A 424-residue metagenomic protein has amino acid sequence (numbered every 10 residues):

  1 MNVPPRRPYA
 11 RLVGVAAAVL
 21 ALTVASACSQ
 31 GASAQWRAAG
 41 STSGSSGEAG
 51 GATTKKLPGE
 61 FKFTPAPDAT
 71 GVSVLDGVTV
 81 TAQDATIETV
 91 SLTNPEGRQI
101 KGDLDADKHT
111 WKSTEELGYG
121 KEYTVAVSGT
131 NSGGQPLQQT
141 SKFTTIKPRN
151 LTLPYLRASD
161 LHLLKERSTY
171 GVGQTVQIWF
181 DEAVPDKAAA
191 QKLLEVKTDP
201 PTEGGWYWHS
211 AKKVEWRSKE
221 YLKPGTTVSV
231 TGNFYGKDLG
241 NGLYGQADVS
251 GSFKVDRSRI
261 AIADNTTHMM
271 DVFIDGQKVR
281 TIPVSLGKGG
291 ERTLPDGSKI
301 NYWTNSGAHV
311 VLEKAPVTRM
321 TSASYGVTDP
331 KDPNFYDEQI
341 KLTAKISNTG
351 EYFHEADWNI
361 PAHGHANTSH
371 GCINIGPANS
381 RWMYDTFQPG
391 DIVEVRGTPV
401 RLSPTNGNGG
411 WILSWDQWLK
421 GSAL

Functional and structural regions predicted by a protein language model:
N2-R257, V284: Acidic, low-complexity Ser/Thr/Gly/Pro-rich repeat segments typical of extracellular/periplasmic and surface-exposed
T89, A126, L193, M269 (+2 more regions): Conserved beta-strand and immediately adjacent loop positions that scaffold enzyme active sites
S132-G133, P148, Y221-T226, Q277 (+3 more regions): A short, structured loop/turn motif at beta-sheet edges
L151-L153, L163, R259-T267, I412-L424: Short peripheral tails and domain-boundary helices/loops at the edges of structured domains
V172, W303, T321-L424: Exported/periplasmic cell-wall-interacting domains
W179, A183, K314-T318, W382-T386 (+1 more regions): Structured segments of extracytoplasmic/periplasmic soluble domains in secreted or envelope-associated proteins
V214, K254-V255, I262-N265, N374-N379: Short, glycine/acidic-rich beta->alpha junctions
L243-P361: Gly/Pro-biased beta-strand-loop elements
